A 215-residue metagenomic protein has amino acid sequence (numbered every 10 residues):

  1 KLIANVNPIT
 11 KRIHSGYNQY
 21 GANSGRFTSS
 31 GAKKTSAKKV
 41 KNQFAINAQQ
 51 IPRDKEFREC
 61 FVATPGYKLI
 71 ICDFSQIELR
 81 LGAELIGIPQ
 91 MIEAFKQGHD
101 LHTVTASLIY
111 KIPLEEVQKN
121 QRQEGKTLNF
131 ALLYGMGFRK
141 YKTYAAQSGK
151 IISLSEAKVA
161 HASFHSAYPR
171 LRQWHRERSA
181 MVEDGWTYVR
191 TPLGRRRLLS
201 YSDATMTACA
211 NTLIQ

Functional and structural regions predicted by a protein language model:
K1-Q215: Conserved catalytic core of nucleotide polymerization and phosphodiester-bond processing enzymes
